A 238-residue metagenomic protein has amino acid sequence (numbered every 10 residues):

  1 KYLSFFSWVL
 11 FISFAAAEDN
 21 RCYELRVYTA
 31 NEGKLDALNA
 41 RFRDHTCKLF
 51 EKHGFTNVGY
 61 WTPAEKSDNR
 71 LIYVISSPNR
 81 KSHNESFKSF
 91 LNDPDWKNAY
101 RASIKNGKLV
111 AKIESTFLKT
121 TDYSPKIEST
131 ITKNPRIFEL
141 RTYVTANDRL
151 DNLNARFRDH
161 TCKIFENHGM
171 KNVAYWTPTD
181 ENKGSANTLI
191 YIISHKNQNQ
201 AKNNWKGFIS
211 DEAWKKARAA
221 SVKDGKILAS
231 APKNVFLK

Functional and structural regions predicted by a protein language model:
K1-F6: Bacterial N-terminal signal peptides that target proteins for export
W8-A17: Hydrophobic h-region of N-terminal signal peptides that target proteins for export in Gram-negative bacteria
A16-N98, A102-K215, A220-K238: Short S/T/G/P-rich N-terminal loop/turn motif that feeds into the first structured element of a domain
